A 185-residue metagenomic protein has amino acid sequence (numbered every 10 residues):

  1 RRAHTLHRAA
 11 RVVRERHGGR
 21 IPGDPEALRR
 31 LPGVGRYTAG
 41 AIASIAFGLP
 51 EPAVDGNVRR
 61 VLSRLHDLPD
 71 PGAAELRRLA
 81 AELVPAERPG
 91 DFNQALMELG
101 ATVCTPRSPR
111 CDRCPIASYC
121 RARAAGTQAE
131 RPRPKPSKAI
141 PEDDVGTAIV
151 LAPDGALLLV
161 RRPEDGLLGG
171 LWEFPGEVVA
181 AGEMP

Functional and structural regions predicted by a protein language model:
R1-E130, E183: Catalytic cores of DNA base-excision repair glycosylases
E98-P185: Intrinsically disordered, low-complexity, charged terminal extensions of DNA damage-control enzymes
